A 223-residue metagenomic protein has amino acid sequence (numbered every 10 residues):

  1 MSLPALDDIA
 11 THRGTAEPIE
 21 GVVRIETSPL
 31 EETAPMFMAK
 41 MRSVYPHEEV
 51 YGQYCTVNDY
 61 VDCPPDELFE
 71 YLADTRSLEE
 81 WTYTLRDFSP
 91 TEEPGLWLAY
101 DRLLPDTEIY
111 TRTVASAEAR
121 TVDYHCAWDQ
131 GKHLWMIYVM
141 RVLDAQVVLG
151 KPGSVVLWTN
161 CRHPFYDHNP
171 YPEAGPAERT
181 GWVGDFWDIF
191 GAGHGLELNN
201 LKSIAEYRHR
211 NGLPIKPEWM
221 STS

Functional and structural regions predicted by a protein language model:
S2-E93: Hydrophobic ligand-binding cavity/cleft-lining segments
L3-T11, D129-L196, S203, G212: Beta-strand/loop substructures that line and gate deep hydrophobic ligand-binding cavities in soluble
V44-E48, Y54, D188-G195, N199: Alpha-helix-centered segments that form part of catalytic cores
G52-N58, T121, I137, G153-L157: Intrinsic-disorder/low-complexity, polar/charged segments enriched in Ser/Thr/Lys/Arg/Asp/Glu/Gln
Q53, E67, L78, G95-L104 (+3 more regions): C-terminal and inter-domain tail/linker signature
P64-L72, L78, W97, T113 (+4 more regions): Hydrophobic pocket/interface hotspot
R76-Y83, S89-I137, L149-G150, I204-Y207: Glycine-rich portal/gate segments that line the openings of hydrophobic small-molecule binding cavities
L196-S223: Short, highly charged C-terminal tails/helix-capping segments
